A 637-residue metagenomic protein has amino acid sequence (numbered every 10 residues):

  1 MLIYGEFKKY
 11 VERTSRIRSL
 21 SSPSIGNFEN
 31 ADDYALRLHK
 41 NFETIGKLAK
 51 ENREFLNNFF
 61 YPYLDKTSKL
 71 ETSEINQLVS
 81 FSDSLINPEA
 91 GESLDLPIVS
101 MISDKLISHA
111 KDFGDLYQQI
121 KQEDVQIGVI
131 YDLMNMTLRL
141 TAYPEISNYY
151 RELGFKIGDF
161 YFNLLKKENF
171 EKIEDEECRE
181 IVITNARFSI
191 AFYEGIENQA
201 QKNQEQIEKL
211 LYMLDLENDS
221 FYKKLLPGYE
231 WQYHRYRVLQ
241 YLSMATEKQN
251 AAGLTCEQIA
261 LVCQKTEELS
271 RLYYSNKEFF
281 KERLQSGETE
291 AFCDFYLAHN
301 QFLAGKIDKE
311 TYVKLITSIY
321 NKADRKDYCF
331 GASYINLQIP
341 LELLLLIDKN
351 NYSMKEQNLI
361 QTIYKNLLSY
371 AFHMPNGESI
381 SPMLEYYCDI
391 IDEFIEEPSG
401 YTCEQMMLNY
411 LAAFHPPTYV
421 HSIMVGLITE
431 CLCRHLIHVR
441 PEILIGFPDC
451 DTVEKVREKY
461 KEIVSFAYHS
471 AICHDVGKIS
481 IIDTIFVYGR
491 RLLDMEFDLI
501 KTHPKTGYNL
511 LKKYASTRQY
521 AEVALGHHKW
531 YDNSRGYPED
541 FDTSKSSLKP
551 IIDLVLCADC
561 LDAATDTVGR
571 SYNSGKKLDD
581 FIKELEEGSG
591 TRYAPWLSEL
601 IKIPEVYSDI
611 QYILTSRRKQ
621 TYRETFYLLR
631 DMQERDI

Functional and structural regions predicted by a protein language model:
L2-M424, I428, L432, Q633-I637: Non-catalytic interface/linker regions that flank or bridge core catalytic/transmembrane domains
E174, G228-E230, G287, I445-A471 (+3 more regions): Histidine/acidic-rich helix-loop-helix segments that form or flank divalent-metal centers in metalloenzyme catalytic
S369-D498, F541: Acidic/His-rich, divalent-metal-binding segments that scaffold phosphate/diphosphate chemistry
I423-R434, E496-K512, K577-A594: An active-site-proximal "capping" alpha-helix that borders the catalytic cofactor pocket
C431-H435, I479, L510-Y514, A564-T567: Signal-transmission/dimerization alpha-helices at domain junctions
H474, D559-C560: DG-centered beta-turn motif at the end of beta-strands
G477-D483, D532-G536, A564: Short acidic/His/Gly/Ser-rich catalytic and metal-binding motifs that mark active-site loops of diverse hydrolases
G489-L492, G569-L578: Short, charged, surface-exposed loops that flank catalytic or proteolytic processing sites
